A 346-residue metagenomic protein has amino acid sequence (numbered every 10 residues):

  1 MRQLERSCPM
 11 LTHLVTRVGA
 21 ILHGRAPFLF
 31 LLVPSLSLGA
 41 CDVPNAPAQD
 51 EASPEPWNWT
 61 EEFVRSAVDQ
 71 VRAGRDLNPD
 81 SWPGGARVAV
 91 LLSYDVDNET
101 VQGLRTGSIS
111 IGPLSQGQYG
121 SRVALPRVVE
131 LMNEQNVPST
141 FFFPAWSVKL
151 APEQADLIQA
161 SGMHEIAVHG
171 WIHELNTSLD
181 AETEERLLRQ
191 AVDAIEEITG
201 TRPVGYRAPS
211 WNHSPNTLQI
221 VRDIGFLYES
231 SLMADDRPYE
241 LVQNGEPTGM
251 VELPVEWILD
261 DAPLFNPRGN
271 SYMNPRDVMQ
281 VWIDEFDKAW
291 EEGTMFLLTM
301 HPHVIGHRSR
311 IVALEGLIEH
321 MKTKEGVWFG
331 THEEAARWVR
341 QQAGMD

Functional and structural regions predicted by a protein language model:
M1-H23: N-terminal secretory signal peptides that target proteins for export/translocation
F28-F30: Aromatic (phenylalanine/tyrosine) cluster motif
L32-P34: Hydrophobic helical h-region of N-terminal Sec-dependent signal peptides in bacterial secretory/periplasmic proteins
G39-A40: C-terminal motif of bacterial Sec signal peptides marking the signal peptidase cleavage site
V43-D50: Bacterial Sec signal peptide processing site at the extreme N-terminus
S53-G205, S210-L253, R276-L298, G306-D346: Catalytic alpha-helical scaffold of carbohydrate-active enzymes acting on polysaccharides/glycoconjugates
V251-G269: Glycine-rich, positively charged active-site loop/lid region within alpha/beta enzyme cores that binds and organizes
H303: Substrate-binding clefts and catalytic carboxylate motifs of secreted carbohydrate-active enzymes
